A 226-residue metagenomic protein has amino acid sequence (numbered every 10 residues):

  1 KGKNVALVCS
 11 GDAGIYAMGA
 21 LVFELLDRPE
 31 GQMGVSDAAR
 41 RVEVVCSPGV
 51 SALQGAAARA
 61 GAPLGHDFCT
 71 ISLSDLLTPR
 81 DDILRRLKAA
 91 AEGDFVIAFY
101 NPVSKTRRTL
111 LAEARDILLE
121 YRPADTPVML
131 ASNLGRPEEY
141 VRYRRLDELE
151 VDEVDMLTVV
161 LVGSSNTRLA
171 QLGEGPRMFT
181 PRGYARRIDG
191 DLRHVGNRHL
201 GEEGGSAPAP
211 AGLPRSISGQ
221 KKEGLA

Functional and structural regions predicted by a protein language model:
K1: N-terminal small/polar loop signature for handling phosphorylated ligands or for N-terminal nucleophile
N4-V5, A91-P214, G219, E223: A contiguous loop/helix-start segment that scaffolds small-molecule binding in enzyme catalytic cores
G11-G14, G163: Glycine-centered flexibility motif
A13-G93: Class I SAM-dependent methyltransferase SAM-binding "motif I" and its flanking Rossmann-like core
